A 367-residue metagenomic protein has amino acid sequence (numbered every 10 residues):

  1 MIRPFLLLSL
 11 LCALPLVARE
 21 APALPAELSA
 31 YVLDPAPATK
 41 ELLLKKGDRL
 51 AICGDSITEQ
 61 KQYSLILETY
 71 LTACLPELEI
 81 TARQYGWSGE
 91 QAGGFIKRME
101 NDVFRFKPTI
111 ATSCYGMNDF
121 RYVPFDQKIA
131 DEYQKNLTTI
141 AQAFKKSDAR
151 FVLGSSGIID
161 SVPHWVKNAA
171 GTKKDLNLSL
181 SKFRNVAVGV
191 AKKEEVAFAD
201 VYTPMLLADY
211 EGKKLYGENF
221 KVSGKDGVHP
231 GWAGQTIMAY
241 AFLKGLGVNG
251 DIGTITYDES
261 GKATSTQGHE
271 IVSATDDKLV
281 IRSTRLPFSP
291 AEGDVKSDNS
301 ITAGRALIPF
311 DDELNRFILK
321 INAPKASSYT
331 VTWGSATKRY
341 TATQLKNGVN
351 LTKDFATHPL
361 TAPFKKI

Functional and structural regions predicted by a protein language model:
P4-F5, L44-K46, K221-V222: Short hydrophobic "helix-edge" motifs at membrane interfaces and signal-peptide entry regions
F5-P15: Bacterial N-terminal signal peptides
R19-K46: N-terminal pre-domain segments of enzymes
R19-S29, C53-E59, G94-K97, A191-D200: Short, mixed-charge, low-aromatic patches
L33, T39, L65-T81, E90-I367: Alpha-helical cap/lid subdomain in secreted, periplasmic, or secretory-pathway luminal O-acyl-processing enzymes
G47-Q62, S88-Q91: Catalytic nucleophile-elbow at a beta strand-turn-alpha helix junction centered on a G-D-S/GDSL motif, marking
